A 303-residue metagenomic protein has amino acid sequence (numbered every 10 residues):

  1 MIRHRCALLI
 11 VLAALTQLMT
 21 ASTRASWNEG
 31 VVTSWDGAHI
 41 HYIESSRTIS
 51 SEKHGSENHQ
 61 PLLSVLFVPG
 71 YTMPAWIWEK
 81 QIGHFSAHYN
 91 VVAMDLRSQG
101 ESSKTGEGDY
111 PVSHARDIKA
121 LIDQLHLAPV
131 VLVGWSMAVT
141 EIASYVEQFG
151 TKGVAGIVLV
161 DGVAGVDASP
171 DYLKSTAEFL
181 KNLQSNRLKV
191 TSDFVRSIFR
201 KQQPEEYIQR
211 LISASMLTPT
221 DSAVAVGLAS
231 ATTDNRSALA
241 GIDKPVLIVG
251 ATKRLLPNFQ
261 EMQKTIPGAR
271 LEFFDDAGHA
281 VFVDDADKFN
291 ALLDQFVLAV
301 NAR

Functional and structural regions predicted by a protein language model:
A38-K104: Conserved HGGG/HGGXW glycine-rich cap/lid loop of the alpha/beta-hydrolase fold
Y71, V130, G134-V139: Conserved alpha/beta-hydrolase "nucleophile elbow" surrounding the catalytic nucleophile
D95, V131, G156-V158: Residue in the alpha/beta-hydrolase core beta-strand immediately N-terminal to the catalytic nucleophile
S113-V130: Conserved acidic catalytic loop of the alpha/beta-hydrolase fold
T140-N186: Flexible "cap/lid" loop of the alpha/beta hydrolase fold
A168-K174, Q184-A240: Conserved alpha/beta-hydrolase catalytic His-Asp/Glu region
P245-V283: Conserved loop-alpha-helix segment in the C-terminal half of the alpha/beta-hydrolase fold that carries the catalytic
A269-R303: Catalytic active-site module of serine/aspartate enzymes centered on a nucleophile-bearing elbow/loop
